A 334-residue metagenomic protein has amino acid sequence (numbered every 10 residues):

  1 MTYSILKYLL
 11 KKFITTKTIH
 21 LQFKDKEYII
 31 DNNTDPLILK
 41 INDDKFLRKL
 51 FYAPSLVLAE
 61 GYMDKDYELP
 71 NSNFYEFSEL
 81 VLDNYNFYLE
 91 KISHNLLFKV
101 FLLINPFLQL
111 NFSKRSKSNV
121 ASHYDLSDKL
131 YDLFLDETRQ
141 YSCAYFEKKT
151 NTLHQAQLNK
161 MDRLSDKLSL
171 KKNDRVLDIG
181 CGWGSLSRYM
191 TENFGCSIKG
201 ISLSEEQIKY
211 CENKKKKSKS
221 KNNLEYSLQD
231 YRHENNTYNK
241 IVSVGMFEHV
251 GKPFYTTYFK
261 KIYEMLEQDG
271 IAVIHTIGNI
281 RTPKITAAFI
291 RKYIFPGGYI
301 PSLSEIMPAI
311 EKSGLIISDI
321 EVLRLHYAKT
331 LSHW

Functional and structural regions predicted by a protein language model:
M1-Q157, R163: Feature captures hydrophobic
K172-G180: Conserved class I S-adenosyl-L-methionine
W183-F194: Conserved SAM-binding loop of SAM-dependent methyltransferases across substrates and taxa, primarily the Class I
S218-Y231: Conserved SAM-binding strand-loop segment of SAM-dependent methyltransferases
R232-I241: A short acidic, Gly/Pro-enriched loop at the edge of an enzyme's catalytic core that lines a small-molecule cofactor
T256-Q268: A short glycine-rich, Lys/Arg-flanked "PGG" loop and its adjoining helix->strand segment in the class I
D269-I277: Conserved beta-strand signature within the Rossmann-like core of class I S-adenosyl-L-methionine
I277-H333: Substrate-binding/catalytic lobe of Class I Rossmann-like enzymes that use SAM or dcSAM, i.e., the mid-to-C-terminal
